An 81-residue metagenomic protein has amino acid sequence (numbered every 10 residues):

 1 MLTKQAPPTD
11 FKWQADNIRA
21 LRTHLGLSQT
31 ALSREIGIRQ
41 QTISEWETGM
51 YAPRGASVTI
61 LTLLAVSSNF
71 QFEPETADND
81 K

Functional and structural regions predicted by a protein language model:
L2-H24, T62: A short, Lys/Arg-rich alpha-helix, primarily the initiator
T3, E73-K81: Short amphipathic recognition helices of helix-turn-helix/homeodomain-type DNA-binding modules
R19, S33, S44-E45, R54 (+1 more regions): Key DNA-contacting residues within the recognition helix of helix-turn-helix
G26-E45: Short alpha-helical DNA-recognition segment
T48: Short, conserved catalytic or interaction motifs in soluble domains
G55-P74: DNA major-groove recognition helix of helix-turn-helix/homeodomain DNA-binding modules
